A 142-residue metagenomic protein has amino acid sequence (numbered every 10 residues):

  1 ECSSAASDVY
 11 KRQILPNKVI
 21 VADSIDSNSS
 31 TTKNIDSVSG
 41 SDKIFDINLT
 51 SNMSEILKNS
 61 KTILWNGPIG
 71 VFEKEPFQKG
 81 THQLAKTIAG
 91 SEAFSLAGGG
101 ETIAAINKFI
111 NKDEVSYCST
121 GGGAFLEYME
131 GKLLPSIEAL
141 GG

Functional and structural regions predicted by a protein language model:
E1-A6, Y10: Single conserved hydrophobic/aromatic residue that forms the stacking wall/gate of nucleotide- or nucleobase-binding
K11, G90-F94: A short helix->loop->beta-strand "cap" motif at the edges of active sites that frequently abuts
K11-P76: Active-site rim loops that border cofactor/substrate pockets in soluble metabolic enzymes
F77-K86: Charged helix-capping and loop-helix junction motifs
G100-G142: C-terminal functional extensions of proteins
